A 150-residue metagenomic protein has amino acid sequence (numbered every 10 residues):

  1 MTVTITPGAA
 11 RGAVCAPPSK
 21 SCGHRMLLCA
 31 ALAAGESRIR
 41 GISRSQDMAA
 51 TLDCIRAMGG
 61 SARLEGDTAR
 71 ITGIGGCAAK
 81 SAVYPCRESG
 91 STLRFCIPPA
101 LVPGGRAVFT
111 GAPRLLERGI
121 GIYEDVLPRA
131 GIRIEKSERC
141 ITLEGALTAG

Functional and structural regions predicted by a protein language model:
M1-G150: Structural preference for solvent-exposed beta-strand-turn elements and adjacent flexible terminal/loop segments within
